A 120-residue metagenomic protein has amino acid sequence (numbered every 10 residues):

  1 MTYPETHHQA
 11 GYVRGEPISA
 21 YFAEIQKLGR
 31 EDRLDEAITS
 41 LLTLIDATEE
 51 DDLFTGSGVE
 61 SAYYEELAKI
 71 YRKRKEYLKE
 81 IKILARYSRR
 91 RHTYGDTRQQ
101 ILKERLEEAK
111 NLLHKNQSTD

Functional and structural regions predicted by a protein language model:
P4-A20, D52-G56: TPR-adjacent "capping" and linker segments in tetratricopeptide-repeat scaffold/adaptor proteins
P4-H7, L41, A47-D52, L84-G95: Alpha-helical junction/boundary sensor with strong preference for TPR arrays
E16, T55-V59, K79, T97-Q100 (+1 more regions): Structural signature of alpha-solenoid helical repeat junctions
E24, E66-L67, L106: Structural register within alpha-helical repeat arrays
